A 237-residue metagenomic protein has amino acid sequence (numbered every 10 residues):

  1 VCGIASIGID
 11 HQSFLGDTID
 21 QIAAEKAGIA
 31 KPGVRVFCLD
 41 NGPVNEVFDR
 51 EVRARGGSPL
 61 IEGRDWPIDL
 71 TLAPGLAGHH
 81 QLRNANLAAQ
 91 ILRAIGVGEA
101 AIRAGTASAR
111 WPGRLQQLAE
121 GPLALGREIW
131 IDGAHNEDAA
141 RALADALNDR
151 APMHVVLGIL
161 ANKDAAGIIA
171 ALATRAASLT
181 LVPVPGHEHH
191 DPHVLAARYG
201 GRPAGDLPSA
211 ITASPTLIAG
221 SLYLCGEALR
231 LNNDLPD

Functional and structural regions predicted by a protein language model:
V1-G3, I7-D10, D69-S178: Nucleotide phosphate-binding/pyrophosphate-handling subdomain across enzymes that bind or process nucleotide phosphates
V1-G75, Q81, A85-A100: Acidic, Mg2+-coordinating active-site environments of NTP-dependent enzymes
V1-S6, R230-D237: A short, gly/pro- and small-residue-rich
S6-I7, N41, L157-N162, P183-V184 (+1 more regions): Cofactor-binding loop segments of dinucleotide-utilizing enzymes, especially the Rossmann-like FAD- and NAD(P)+-binding
L15-D17, D49-R50, A142-A144, G167-A170 (+2 more regions): Short amphipathic alpha-helical segments
N41-L60, R93, L125-I131, A165-L217: C-terminal helical cap/extension that packs against the catalytic core of soluble nucleotide-cofactor enzymes
A139, D164-A166, E188-H190, C225-A228: Short active-site-adjacent structural elements
A210-N233: A glycine-rich beta-strand to alpha-helix segment that forms a phosphate/ribose-binding loop at ligand/cofactor sites
